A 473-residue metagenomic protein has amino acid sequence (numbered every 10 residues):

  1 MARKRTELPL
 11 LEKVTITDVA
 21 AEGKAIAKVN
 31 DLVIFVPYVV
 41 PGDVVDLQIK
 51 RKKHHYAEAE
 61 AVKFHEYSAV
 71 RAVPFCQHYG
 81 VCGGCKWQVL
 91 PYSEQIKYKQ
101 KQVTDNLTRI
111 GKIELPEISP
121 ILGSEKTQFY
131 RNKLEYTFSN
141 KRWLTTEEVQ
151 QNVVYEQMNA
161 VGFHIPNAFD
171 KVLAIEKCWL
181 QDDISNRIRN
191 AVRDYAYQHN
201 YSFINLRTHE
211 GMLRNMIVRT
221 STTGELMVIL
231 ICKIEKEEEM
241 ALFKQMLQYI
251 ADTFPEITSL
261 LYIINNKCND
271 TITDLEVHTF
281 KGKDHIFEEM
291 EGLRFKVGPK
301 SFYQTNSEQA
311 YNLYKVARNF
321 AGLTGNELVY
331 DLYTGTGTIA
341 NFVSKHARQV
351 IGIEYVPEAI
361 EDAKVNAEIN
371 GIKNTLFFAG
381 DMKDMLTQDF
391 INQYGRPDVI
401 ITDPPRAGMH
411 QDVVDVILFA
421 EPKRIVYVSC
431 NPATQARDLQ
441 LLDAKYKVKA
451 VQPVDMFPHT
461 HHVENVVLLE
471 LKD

Functional and structural regions predicted by a protein language model:
M1-H78, L376, D384: Terminal RNA-binding accessory module
A2-K13, D18-G23, E237-D473: Rossmann-like S-adenosyl-L-methionine
A25-N30, G162-I165, I231, A363: Short, acidic/hydrophobic/Gly-rich beta-strand patch recurrent on exposed beta strands that often constitutes part
G42, Q181, N306: Short, conserved phosphate/pyrophosphate- and ester-handling motifs at nucleotide-, phospho-/glycolipid
K63-V73, G83-S202: Extended interfacial segments that mediate partner engagement and assembly in macromolecular machines
D170-L206, E210-M212, I234-L261: Internal alpha/beta scaffold segment
V218, G224-K233, R294-G298: Short, aliphatic-rich beta-strand segments
